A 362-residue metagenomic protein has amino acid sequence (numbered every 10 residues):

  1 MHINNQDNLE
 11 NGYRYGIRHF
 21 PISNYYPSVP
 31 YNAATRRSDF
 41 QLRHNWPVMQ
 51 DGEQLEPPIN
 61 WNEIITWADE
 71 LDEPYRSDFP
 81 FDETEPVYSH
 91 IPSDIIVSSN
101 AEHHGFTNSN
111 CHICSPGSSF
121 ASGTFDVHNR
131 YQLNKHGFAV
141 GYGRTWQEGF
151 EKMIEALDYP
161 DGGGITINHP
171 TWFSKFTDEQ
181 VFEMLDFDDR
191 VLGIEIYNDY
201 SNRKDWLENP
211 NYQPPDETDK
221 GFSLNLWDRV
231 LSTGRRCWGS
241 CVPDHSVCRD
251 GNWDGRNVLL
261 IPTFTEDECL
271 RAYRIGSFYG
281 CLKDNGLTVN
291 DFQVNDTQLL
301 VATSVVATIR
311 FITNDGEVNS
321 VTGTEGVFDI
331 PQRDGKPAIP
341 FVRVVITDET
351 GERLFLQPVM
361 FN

Functional and structural regions predicted by a protein language model:
M1-P170, K175-F176, E195-D199, F222 (+3 more regions): A metal-dependent hydrolase metal-coordination microenvironment
N5-G12, S109-S118, K175, V181-N362: Charged catalytic cores and adjacent phosphate/nucleic-acid-binding surfaces used for phosphate/nucleic-acid chemistry
